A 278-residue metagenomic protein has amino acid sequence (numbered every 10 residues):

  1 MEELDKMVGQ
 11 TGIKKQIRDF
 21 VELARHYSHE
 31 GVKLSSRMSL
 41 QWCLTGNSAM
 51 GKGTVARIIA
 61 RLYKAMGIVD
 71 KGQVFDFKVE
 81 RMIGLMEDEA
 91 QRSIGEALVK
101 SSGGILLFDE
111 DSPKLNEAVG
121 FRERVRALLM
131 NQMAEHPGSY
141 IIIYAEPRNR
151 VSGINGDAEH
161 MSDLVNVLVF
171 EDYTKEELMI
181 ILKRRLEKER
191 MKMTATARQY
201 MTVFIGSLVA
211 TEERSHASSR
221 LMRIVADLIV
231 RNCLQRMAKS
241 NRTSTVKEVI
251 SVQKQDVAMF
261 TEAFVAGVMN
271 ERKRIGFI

Functional and structural regions predicted by a protein language model:
E2-L40: Pre-Walker A (pre-P-loop) alpha-helix and adjacent loop at the N terminus of AAA/AAA+ ATPase modules, a conserved
M7-V8, L168, D172, M179-K247: Conserved AAA+ ATPase small/helical "lid" subdomain
S36-Q73, V99: Walker A/P-loop
K71-S101, E123: Short glycine-rich substrate-engagement loop in P-loop NTPases that contacts/grips substrate
K78, K100-F121: Conserved P-loop NTPase "ATPase switch" module shared by AAA+ and STAND
S112-I143, N149, A158-E159: Conserved catalytic/switch belt of AAA+ P-loop NTPases
N155-D172: A short helix-turn-beta junction within AAA+ P-loop NTPase domains corresponding to the substrate/partner-engaging
Q235-I278: C-terminal engagement/docking regions of AAA+ P-loop ATPases
